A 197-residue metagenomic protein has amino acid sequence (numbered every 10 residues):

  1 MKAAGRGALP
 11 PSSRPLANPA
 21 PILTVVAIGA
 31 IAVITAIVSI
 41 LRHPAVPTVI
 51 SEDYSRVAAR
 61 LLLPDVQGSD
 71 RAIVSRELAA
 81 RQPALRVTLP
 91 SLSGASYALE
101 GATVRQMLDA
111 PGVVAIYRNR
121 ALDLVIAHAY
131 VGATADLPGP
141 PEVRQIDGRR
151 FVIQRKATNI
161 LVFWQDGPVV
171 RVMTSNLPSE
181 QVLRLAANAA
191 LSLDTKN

Functional and structural regions predicted by a protein language model:
M1-A8, S12, N18-V49: Single-pass transmembrane signal-anchor helices and their membrane-water interface zones
M1-L16, T103-N119: Short N-terminal secondary-structure initiator segments
G7, A72, R76, E180-L183: Generic alpha-helical secondary structure signal
A20, T35-G112, N119, P141: Juxtamembrane extracytoplasmic segments of single-/few-pass membrane proteins
L41-T48, A121, E142-N197: A short, solvent-exposed beta-edge/loop patch
A95-L99, P138, I153-A157: Short acidic, Pro/Gly- and aromatic-enriched capping/linker segments at domain boundaries
G112-A133: A short acidic-to-branched-hydrophobic micro-motif
Y130-D147: Extracytoplasmic/periplasmic sensor domains and loops in membrane signaling proteins
